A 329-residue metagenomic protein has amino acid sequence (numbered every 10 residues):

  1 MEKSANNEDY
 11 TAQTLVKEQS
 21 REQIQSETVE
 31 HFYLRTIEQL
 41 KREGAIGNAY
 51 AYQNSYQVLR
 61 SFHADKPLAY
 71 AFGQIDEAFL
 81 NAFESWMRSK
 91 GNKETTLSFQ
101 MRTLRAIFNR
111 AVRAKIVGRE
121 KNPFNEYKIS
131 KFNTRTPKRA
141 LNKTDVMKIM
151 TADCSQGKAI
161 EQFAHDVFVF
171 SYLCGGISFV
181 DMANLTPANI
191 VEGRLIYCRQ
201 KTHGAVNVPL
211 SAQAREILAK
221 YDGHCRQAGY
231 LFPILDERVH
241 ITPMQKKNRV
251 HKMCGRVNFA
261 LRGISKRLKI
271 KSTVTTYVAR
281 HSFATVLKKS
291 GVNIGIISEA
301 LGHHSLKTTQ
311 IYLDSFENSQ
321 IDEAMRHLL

Functional and structural regions predicted by a protein language model:
I37-G47, Q57-P137, A152-S155: N-terminal core-binding DNA-recognition domain of tyrosine recombinases/integrases
P123-F179, A183, E192: Basic, Lys/Arg- and aromatic-enriched nucleic-acid-binding interface segment
N125-E126, N184-K220: Conserved tyrosine-mediated DNA breakage-rejoining catalytic core shared by Y-recombinases
A140, R199-H203, E237-R238, L301-R326: Catalytic-site neighborhood detector that most strongly recognizes the C-terminal catalytic loop/helix of tyrosine
V146-M147, S211-K271: Active-site/catalytic core of tyrosine-dependent DNA strand-transfer enzymes
G157-A159, N258-E299: Short, basic (Lys/Arg/His-rich) helix/loop patches that form interaction surfaces in the mid-to-C-terminal regions
A188-R194, I270-S272, V292-I311: Short, polar N-cap/turn motifs at the start of nucleic acid-interacting alpha helices
P209-A212, E216, Y221, D314-L329: DNA/chromatin major-groove-contacting recognition/catalytic segments
